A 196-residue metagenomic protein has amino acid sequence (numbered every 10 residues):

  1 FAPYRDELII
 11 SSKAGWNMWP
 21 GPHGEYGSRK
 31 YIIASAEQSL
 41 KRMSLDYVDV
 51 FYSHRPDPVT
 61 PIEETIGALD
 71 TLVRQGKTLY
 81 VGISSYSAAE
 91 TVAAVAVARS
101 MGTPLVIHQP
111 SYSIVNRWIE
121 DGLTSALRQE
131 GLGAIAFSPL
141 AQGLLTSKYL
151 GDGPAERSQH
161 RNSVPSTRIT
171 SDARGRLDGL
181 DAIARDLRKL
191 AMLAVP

Functional and structural regions predicted by a protein language model:
F1-D6, S35-K41, G122-G131: Short amphipathic alpha-helices and their capping/turn segments at secondary-structure boundaries
F1-I9, L40-S44, D70-R74, V95-G102: Acidic (Asp/Glu)-rich catalytic clusters
E7-W19, Q109-S111: A short, structured active-site edge motif that brings together acidic residues
S12-A14, Y47, R55, S138: Short, small-residue-rich loop/turn micro-motifs
N17-I33, H54-T60: Active-site mouth loops of central-metabolism enzymes
Y26-S44, E64-G67, T91-V95: Short, acidic/polar
L40-T60: Active-site groove signature of glycoside hydrolases
P56-P196: Beta/alpha (TIM)-barrel catalytic core signal, keyed to glycine-rich beta->alpha loops juxtaposed to Asp/Glu that bind
